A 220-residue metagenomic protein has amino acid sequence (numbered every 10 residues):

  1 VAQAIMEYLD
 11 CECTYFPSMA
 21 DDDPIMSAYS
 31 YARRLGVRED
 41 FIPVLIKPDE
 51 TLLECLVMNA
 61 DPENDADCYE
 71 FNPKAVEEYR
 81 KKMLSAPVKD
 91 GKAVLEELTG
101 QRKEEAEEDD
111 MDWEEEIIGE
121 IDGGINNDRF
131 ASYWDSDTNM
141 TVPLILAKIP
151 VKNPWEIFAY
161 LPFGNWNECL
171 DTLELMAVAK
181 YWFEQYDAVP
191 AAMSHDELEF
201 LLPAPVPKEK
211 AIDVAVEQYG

Functional and structural regions predicted by a protein language model:
V1-E156: Extended, low-hydrophobicity segments enriched in charged/polar residues
V1-T14, D22, M176, W182-H195 (+1 more regions): Proteins with a high burden of low-complexity, intrinsically disordered sequence enriched in S/T/G/P/A and R, requiring
Y29-A32, A179, A215: A generic alpha-helix structural signal
I117-D213: Long, positively charged binding patches that form subdomain-scale interaction surfaces for polyanionic ligands
D213-G220: Helix-rich interaction surfaces within compact, conserved domain-sized segments that mediate assembly or partner
